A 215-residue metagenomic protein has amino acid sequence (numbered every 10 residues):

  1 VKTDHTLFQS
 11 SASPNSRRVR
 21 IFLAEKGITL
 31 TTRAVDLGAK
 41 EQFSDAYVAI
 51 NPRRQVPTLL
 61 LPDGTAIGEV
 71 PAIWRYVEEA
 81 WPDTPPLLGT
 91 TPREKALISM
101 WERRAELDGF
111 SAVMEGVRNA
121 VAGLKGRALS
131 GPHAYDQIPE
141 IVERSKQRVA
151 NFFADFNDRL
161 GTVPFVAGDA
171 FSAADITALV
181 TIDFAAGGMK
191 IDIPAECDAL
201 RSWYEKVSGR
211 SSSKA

Functional and structural regions predicted by a protein language model:
V1-Q137: GST-like domain detector, emphasizing the conserved glutathione-binding G-site in the N-terminal thioredoxin-like
I28, P52, P82, G161 (+2 more regions): Proline-centered flexible-loop/turn and helix-kink motifs
Y47, V207, S213: An amphipathic, aromatic/His-enriched active-site/gating alpha helix that lines ligand/cofactor pockets
A105-E205, G209: GST-like fold's C-terminal all-alpha helical module
